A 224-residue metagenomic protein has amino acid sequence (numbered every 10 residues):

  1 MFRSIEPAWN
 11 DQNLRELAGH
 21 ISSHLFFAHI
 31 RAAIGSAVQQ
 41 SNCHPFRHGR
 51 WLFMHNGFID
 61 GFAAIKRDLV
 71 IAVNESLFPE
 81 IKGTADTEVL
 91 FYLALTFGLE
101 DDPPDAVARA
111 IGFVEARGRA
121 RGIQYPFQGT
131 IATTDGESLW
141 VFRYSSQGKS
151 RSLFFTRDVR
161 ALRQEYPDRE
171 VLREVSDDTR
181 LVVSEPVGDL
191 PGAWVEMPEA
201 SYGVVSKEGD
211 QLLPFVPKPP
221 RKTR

Functional and structural regions predicted by a protein language model:
M1-H55, I59-R224: Conserved short alpha-helical segments that host acidic/polar catalytic motifs at enzyme active sites
